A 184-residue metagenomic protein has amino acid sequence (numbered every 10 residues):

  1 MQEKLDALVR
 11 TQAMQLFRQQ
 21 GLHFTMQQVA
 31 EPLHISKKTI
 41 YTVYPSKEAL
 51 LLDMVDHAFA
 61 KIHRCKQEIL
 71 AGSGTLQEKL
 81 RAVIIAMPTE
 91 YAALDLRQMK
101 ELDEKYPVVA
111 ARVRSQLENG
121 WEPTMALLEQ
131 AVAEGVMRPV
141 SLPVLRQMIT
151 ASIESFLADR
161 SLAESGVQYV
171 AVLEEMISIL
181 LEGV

Functional and structural regions predicted by a protein language model:
Q2-A13, V29, M54-A58, I62 (+1 more regions): Generic hydrophobic, amphipathic alpha-helix propensity
L8, Q12, L16-A49, D53: Helix-turn-helix
D53, K66-A93, L145-I149: Hydrophobic alpha-helical connector segments
I69, Q98-E104, F156-A163: Secondary-structure edge/capping motif, primarily at the C-terminal ends of alpha-helices and the immediately following
A82, A126-E134, A158, A163-V184: C-terminal peripheral helix-coil segments that are non-catalytic and often amphipathic
A86-E90, L94, E134, S152-D159 (+1 more regions): Phosphate/oxyanion-binding loops and surfaces in catalytic or ligand/nucleic-acid-binding neighborhoods
P88-P123: Short secondary-structure transition hinges
E118-S152, V184: Hydrophobic alpha-helical bundle segments that form small-molecule/ligand-binding pockets
